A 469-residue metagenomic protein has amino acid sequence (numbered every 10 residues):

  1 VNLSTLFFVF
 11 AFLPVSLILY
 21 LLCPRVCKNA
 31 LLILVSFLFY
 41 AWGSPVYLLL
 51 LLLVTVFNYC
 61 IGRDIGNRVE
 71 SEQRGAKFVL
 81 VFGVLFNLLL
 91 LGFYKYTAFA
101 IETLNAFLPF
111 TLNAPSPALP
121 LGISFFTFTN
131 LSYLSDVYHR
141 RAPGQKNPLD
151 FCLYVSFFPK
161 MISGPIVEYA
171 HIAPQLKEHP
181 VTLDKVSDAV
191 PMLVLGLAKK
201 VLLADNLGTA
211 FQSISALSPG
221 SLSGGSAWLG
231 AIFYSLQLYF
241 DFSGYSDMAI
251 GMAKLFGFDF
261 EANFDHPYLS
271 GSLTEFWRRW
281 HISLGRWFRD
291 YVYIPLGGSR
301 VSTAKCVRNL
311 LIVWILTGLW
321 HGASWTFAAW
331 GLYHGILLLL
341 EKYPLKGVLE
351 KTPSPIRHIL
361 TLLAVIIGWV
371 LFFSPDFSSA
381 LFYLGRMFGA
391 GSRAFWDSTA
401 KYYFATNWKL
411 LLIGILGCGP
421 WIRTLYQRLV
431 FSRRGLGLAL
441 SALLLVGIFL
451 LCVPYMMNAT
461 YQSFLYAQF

Functional and structural regions predicted by a protein language model:
V1-Q468: Membrane-embedded transmembrane alpha-helical bundles that form the catalytic cores of multi-pass lipid-modifying
